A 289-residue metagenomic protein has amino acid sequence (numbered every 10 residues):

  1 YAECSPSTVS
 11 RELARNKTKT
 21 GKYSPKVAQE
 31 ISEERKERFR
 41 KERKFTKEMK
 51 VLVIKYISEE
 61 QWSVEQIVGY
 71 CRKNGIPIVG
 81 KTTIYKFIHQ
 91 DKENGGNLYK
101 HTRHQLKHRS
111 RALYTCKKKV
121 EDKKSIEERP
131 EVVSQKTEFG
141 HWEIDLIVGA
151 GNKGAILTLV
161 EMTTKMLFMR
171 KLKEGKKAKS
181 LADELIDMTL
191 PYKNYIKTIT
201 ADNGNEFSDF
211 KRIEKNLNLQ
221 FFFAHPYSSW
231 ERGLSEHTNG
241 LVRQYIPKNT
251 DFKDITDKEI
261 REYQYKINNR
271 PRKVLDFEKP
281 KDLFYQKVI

Functional and structural regions predicted by a protein language model:
Y1-E60, E65, Y70, I76: Short, basic alpha-helical/linker "hinge" immediately adjacent to a nucleic-acid-recognition surface
V9-E12, V53, I67, I84 (+8 more regions): Mobile genetic element proteins and their domesticated derivatives, centered on retroelements and DNA transposons
P25-E34, P77-S134: Basic, flexible linker segments flanking DNA-binding modules in nucleic acid-interacting mobile-element proteins
K47-E60, L190, K211-F221, H225-I289: Charged alpha-helix within mobile-element recombinases
F139-G149: Two-metal-ion RNase H-like nuclease active-site motif
I147, G151-M169: Short conserved beta-strand segments at catalytic cores or DNA/RNA-binding microdomains of nucleic-acid binding
A150-N152, M169-K193: Active-site beta-loop-alpha junctions of metal-dependent nucleic acid enzymes, especially the RNase H-like/DDE
N194-D209, Y227: Acidic/histidine-rich, metal-coordinating catalytic segments
